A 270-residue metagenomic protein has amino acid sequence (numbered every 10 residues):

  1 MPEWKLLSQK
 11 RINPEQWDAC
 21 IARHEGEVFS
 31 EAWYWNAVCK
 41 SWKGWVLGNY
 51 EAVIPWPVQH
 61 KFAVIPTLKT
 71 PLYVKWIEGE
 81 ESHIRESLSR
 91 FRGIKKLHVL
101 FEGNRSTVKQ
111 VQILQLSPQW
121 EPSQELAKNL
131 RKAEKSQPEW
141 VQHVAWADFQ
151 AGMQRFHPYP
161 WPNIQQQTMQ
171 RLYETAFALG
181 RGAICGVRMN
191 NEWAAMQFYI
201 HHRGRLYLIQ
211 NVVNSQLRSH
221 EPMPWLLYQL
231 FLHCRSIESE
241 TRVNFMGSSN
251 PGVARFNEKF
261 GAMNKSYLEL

Functional and structural regions predicted by a protein language model:
M1-L7, G103-N163, A183: Acyltransferase donor/substrate-recognition loop-hinge adjacent to the catalytic core
P2-I12, D18-R23, E27, A32-E86 (+1 more regions): Conserved donor-binding loop and adjoining core beta-sheet/short helix segment in diverse acyl/aminoacyl transferases
Q16, H83-E86, D148-R155, R171 (+1 more regions): Alpha-helical elements of Rossmann-like donor-binding domains used by nucleotide-donor carbohydrate transfer enzymes
E25-N36, Q165-R171, L179-G180: Short Pro/Gly-enriched beta-strand edge/turn motifs at strand-loop
V46-V53, K95-E102, V141-Q142, G186 (+1 more regions): A structural signal for short, well-ordered beta-strand segments and their strand-loop junctions that often border
V53, P57-K61, F101-P122, I237-L270: Active-site/acyl-donor-binding loops of N-acyltransferases
E78-V111: Non-catalytic accessory segments adjacent to catalytic cores
S87, R181-L270: Aromatic (often tryptophan-rich) hydrophobic motifs at membrane interfaces
